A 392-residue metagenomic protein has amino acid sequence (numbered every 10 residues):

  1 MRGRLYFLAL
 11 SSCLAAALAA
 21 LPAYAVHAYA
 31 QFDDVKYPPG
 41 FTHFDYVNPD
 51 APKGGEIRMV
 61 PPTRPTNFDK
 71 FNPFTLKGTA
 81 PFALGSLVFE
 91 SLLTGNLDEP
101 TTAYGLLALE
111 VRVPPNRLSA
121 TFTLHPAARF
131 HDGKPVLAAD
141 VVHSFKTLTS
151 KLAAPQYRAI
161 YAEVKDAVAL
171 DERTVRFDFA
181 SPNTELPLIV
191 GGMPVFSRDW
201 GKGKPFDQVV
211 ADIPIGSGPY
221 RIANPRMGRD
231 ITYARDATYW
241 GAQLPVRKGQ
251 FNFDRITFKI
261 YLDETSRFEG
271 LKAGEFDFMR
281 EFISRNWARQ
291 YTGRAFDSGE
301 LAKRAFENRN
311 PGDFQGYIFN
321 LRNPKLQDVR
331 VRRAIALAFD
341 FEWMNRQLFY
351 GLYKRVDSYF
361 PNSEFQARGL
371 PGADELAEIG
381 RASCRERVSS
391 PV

Functional and structural regions predicted by a protein language model:
A25-N116, T123, K146, I213-I215: N-terminal lobe/hinge region of extracytoplasmic solute-binding protein
V26-A28, G54-T63, L109, S119-F122 (+7 more regions): Short, well-ordered beta-strand elements
V47-P52, L76-A83, E110-A154, L170 (+4 more regions): Aromatic- and charge-enriched surface segment that lines or borders ligand/interaction sites
E56-R58, V141, R173-V175, P182 (+2 more regions): Alpha-to-beta junction loops
G78, L84-E99, V190-T257, L262-S266 (+2 more regions): Gly/Pro-rich hinge or "lid" segments in bacterial periplasmic/extracellular proteins
T123, Y157-G201, P219-R226: Surface-exposed binding/hinge segments that line and control ligand-binding clefts or catalytic entry sites
D166-V168, A223-A234, K259-N323, A334 (+2 more regions): Extracellular/periplasmic solute-recognition and catalytic clefts
A234, Q327-S390: Append "and occasionally in soluble cytosolic enzymes with long acidic Gly/Pro-rich linkers
